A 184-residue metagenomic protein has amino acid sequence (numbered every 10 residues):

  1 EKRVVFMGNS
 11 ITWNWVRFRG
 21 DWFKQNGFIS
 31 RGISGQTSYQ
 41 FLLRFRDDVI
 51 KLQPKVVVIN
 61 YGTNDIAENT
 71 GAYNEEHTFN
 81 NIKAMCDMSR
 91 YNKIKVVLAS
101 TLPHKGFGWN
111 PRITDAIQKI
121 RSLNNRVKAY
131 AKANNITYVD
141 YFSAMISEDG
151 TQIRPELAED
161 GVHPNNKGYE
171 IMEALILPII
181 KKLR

Functional and structural regions predicted by a protein language model:
K2-R17, S34-T37: Catalytic nucleophile-elbow at a beta strand-turn-alpha helix junction centered on a G-D-S/GDSL motif, marking
G8, G32-S34, S100, F142: Residues at the C-termini of beta-strands that transition into short coil/loop
D21-G27, L43-R184: Alpha-helical cap/lid subdomain in secreted, periplasmic, or secretory-pathway luminal O-acyl-processing enzymes
G27-Q40: A short beta-strand-loop structural module common to alpha/beta enzyme folds
